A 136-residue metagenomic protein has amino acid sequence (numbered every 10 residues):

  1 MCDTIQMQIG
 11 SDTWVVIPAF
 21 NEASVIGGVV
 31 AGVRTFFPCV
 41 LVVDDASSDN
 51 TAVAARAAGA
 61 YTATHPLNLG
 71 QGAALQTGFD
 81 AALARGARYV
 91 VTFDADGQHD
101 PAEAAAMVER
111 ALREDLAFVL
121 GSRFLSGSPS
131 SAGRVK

Functional and structural regions predicted by a protein language model:
D3-T4: Short, positively charged and aromatic/hydrophobic N-terminal segments
D12-W14: Cell-envelope/extracellular polymer assembly enzymes that use nucleotide-activated donors
I17-F36: Short, well-formed alpha-helical segments that are part of the catalytic scaffolds of diverse glycosyltransferases
A19, V43-D45, H65: Conserved sequence signature across two-component system core domains
S24-G28, D49-A58: Acidic helix N-cap motif at the loop->helix transition within catalytic regions of sugar-transfer enzymes
D44-A52, G97: A conserved acidic beta->alpha catalytic loop
H65-A84, Y89, P101-K136: Acceptor/aglycone-binding surface of glycosyltransferases and processive sugar-polymer synthases
